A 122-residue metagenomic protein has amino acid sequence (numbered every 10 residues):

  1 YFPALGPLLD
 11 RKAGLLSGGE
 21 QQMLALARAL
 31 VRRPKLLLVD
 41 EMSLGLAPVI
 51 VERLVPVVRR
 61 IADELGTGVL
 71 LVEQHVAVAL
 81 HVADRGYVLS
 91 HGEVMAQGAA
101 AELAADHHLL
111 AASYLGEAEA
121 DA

Functional and structural regions predicted by a protein language model:
K12-L16, E20: Conserved ABC ATPase signature
L26: Hydrophobic anchor residue at the start of the ABC signature
A29-L30: ABC ATPase C-loop
R33: Conserved catalytic motifs of ABC-family nucleotide-binding domains
L37-E41: Catalytic Walker B motif of ABC-type/P-loop ATPase nucleotide-binding domains
V51-G66: Helical segment within the ABC ATPase nucleotide-binding domain
Q97-G98: ABC ATPase "signature
